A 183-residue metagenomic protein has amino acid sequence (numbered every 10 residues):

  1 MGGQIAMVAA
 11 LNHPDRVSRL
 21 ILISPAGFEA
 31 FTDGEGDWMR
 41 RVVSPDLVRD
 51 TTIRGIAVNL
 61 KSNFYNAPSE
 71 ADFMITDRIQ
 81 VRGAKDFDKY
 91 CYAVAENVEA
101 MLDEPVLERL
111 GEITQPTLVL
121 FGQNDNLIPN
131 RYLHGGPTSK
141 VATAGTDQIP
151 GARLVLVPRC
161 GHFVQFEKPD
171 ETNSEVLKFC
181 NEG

Functional and structural regions predicted by a protein language model:
M1, A26-F28, Q123-N126, G161-F163: Short, solvent-exposed loop/turn segments at secondary-structure junctions
G2, A6: Gly/Ala-rich beta-loop-alpha elbow adjacent to hydrolase catalytic centers
M7-N12, S18-T51: Flexible "cap/lid" loop of the alpha/beta hydrolase fold
S24, N59, R78, L110 (+4 more regions): Generic structural signal for small/hydrophobic residues in well-ordered secondary structure, especially within
F31-G36, G122, N130-L133, E167-P169: Short aromatic-enriched loop/helix-cap "lid" or pocket-rim segments at secondary-structure transitions that line
D50-G111: Conserved alpha/beta-hydrolase catalytic His-Asp/Glu region
E112-C160: Conserved loop-alpha-helix segment in the C-terminal half of the alpha/beta-hydrolase fold that carries the catalytic
D147-G183: Catalytic active-site module of serine/aspartate enzymes centered on a nucleophile-bearing elbow/loop
